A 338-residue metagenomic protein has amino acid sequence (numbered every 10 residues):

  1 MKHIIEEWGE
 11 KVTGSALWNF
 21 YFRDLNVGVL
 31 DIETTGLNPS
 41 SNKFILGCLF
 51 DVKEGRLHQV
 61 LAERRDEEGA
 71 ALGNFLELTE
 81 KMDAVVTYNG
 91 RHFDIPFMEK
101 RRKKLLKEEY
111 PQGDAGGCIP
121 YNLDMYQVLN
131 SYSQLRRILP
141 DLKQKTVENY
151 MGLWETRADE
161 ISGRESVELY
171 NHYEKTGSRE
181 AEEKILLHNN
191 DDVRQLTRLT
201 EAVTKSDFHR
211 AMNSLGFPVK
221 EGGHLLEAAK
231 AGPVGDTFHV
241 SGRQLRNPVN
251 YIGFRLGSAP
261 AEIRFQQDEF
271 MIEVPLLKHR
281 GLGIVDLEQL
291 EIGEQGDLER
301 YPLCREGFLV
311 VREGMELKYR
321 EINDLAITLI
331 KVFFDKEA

Functional and structural regions predicted by a protein language model:
M1-N42, D51-A338: DEDD superfamily 3′-5′ metal-dependent exonuclease/proofreading module
G47-L49: Short beta-strand scaffold segments in enzyme catalytic cores
